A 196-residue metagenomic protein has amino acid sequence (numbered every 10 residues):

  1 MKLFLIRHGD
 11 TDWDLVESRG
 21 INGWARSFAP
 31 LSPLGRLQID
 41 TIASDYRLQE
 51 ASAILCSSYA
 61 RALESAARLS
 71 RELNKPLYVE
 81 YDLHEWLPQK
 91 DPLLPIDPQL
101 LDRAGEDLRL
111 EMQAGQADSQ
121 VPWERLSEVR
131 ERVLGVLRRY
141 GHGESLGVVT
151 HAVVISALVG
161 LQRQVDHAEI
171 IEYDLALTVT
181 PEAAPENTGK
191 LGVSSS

Functional and structural regions predicted by a protein language model:
K2-L3, Y78-D102, H142-E144, S156-S196: Acidic, low-complexity terminal tails and accessory targeting/binding regions of phosphate-metabolizing enzymes
K2-V79, I171: Active-site-proximal alpha-helix that buttresses catalytic centers in soluble enzyme cores
L5-D10, V149-I155: Histidine-centered catalytic micro-motifs
D12, A62-L63, E85-L87, V154-S156: Short, active-site-adjacent cap segments at secondary-structure transitions
A25-P30, E72-R132: Phosphate-handling substructures
R47-E50, Y140-E144: Glycine-rich phosphate-binding loop signature in dinucleotide/nucleotide-binding domains
C56-A60, D82, V149-V153: Short, well-ordered beta-to-alpha junction loops that form the rim of enzyme active sites and present histidine/acidic
L134-G135, Y140-G141, V148-V153: His/acidic metal-ligating clusters that form di-metal
